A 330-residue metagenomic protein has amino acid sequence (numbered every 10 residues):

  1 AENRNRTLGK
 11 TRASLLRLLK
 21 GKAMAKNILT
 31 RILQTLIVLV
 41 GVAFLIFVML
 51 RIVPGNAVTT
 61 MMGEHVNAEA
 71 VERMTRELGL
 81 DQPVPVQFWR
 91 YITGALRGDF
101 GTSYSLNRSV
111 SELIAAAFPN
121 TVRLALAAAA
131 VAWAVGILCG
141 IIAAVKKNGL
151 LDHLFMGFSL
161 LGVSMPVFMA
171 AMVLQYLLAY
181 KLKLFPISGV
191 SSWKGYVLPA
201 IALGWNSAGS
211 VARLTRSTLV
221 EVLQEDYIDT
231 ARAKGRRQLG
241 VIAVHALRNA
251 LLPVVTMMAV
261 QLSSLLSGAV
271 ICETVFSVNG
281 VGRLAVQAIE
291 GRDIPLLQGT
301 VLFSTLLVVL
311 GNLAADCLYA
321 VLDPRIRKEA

Functional and structural regions predicted by a protein language model:
A1-T35, K147-N148, C317-A330: Transmembrane alpha-helical segments of polytopic membrane transport and secretion proteins
G21, D81-I137: An internal, D/E-rich "acidic patch" concept
A25-K26, E112, F118-L151, V167 (+1 more regions): Alpha-helical transmembrane segments of integral membrane proteins, especially multi-pass inner/plasma-membrane
V38-W89, A179-L198: Hydrophobic alpha-helical transmembrane segments of membrane transport/permease proteins and related membrane-embedded
G41-F44, L126-A130, M169-L174: Hydrophobic alpha-helical transmembrane segments of multi-pass integral membrane proteins
I46-I52, T93, G157-P186, A202-N206: Membrane-water interface segments at the C-terminal ends of transmembrane alpha-helices in multi-pass inner-membrane
M49, V53, M61, H65-V66 (+11 more regions): Hydrophobic aliphatic residues
R76-V84, R97-V110, S188-G189, V211 (+1 more regions): Membrane-interfacial helix-loop-helix junctions in multi-pass membrane proteins
